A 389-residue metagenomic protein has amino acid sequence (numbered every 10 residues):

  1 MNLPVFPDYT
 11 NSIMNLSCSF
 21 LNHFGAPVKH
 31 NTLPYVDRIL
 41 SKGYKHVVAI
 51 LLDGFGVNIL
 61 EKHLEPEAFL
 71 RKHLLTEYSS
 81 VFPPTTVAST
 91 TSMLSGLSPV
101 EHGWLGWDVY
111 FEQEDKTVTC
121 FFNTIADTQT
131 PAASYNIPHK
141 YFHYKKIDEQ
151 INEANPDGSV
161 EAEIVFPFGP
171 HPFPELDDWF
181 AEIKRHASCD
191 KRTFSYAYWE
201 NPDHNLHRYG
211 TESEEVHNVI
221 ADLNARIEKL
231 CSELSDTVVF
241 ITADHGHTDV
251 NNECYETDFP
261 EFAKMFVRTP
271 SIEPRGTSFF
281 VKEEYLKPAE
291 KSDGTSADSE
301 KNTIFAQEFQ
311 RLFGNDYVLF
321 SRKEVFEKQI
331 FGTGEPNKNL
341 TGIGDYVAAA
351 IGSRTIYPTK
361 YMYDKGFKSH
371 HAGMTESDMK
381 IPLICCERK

Functional and structural regions predicted by a protein language model:
M1-K389: Feature captures the catalytic ectodomains and active-site-proximal regions of enzymes that hydrolyze or transfer
